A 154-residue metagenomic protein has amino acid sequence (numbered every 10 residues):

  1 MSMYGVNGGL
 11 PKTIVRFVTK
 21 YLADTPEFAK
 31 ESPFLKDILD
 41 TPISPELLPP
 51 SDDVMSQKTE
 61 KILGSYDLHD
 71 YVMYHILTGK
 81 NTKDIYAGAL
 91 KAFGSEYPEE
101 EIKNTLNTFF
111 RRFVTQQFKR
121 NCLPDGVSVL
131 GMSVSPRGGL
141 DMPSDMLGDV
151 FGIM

Functional and structural regions predicted by a protein language model:
M1-M154: ATP/NTP-dependent adenylation/nucleotidyl-transfer catalytic domains that generate, transfer, or process NMP-activated
